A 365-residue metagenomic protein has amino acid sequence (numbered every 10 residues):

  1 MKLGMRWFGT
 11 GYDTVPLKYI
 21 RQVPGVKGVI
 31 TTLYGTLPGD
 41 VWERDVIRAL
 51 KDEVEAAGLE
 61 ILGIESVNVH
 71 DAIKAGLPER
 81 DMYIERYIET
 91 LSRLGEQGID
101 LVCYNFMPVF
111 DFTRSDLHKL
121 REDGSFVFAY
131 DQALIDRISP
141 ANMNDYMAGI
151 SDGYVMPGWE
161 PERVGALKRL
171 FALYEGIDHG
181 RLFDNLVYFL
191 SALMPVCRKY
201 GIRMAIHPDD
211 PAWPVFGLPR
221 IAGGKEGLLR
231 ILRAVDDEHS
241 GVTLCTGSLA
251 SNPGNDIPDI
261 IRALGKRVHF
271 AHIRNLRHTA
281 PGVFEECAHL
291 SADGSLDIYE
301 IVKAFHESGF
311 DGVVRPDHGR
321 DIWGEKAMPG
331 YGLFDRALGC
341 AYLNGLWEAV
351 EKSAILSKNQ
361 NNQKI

Functional and structural regions predicted by a protein language model:
M1-G4, G9-L17, D52-E55, A72-G76 (+8 more regions): Histidine-acidic metal/acid-base catalytic patches
T14-Y34, A57, E96-Q97, L101-V102: Catalytic domains of carbohydrate-active enzymes, especially glycoside hydrolases
G28-I30, G63, C103, A205 (+2 more regions): Conserved beta-strand positions in the central sheet of alpha/beta enzyme cores
T32-R48, F216: Glycine-rich, proline-tolerant flexible connector loops at the mouths of alpha/beta enzymes
E43-L59, I64-S66, Y83: An N-terminal, globular interaction/scaffold subdomain
G63-Q97, L101-L120, Y130-N142: Acidic/aromatic-lined carbohydrate-recognition and catalytic surfaces of CAZymes acting on diverse glycans
E89, R121-Y146, G224-D237, R336-C340: Acidic, His- and aromatic-enriched active-site or binding-groove loops in soluble protein domains that engage sugars
V109-N185: Extended, charge-rich helix/loop segments that form flexible, surface "patches" used to engage negatively charged
